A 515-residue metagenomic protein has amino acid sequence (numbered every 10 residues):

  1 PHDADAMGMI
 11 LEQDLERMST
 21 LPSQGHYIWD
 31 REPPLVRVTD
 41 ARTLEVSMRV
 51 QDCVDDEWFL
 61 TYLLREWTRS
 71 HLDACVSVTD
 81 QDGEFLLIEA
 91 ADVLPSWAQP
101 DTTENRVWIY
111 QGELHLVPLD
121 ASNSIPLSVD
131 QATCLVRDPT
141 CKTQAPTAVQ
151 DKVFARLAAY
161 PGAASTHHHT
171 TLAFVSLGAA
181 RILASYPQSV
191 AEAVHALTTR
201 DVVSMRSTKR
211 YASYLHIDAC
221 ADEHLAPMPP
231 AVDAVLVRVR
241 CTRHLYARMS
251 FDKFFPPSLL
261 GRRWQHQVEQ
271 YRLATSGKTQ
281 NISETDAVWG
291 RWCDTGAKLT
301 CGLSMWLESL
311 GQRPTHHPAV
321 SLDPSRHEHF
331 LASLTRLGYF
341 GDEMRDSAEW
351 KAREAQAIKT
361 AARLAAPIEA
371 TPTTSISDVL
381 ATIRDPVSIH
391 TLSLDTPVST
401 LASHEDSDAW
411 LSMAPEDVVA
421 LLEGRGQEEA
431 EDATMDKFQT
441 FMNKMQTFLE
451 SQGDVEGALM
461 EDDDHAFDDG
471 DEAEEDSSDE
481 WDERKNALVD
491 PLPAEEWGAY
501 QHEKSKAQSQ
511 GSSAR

Functional and structural regions predicted by a protein language model:
P1-T440, K444: Eukaryotic nuclear macromolecular-assembly scaffolds and interaction domains used across chromosome biology and nuclear
I383-R515: Acidic, serine/threonine-rich intrinsically disordered low-complexity regions
